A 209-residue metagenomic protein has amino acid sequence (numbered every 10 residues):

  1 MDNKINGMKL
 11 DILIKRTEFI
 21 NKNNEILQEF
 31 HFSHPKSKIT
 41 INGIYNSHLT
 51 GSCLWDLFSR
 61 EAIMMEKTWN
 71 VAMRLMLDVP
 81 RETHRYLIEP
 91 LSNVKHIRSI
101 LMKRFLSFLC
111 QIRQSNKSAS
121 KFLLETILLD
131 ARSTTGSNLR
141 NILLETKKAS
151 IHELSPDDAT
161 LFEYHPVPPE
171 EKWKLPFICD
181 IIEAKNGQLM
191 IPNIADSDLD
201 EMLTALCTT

Functional and structural regions predicted by a protein language model:
M1-L123, I127: Non-catalytic, peripheral interaction segments enriched in hydrophobic/basic residues
T50-S52, D56, Q111-T209: Charged boundary/loop elements
